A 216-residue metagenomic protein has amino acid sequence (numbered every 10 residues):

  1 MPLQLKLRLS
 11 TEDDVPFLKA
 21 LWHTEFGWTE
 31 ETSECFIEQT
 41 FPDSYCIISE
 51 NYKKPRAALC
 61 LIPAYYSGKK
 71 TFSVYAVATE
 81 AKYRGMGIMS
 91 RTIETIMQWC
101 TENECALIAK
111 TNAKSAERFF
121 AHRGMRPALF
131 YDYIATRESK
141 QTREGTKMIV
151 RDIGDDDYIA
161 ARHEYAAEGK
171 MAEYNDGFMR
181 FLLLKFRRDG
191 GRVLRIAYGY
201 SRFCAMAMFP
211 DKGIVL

Functional and structural regions predicted by a protein language model:
M1-N51, P55, S73, Y131 (+1 more regions): Short amphipathic alpha-helix that is part of the acyltransferase structural core
I37-I48, A57, K69, L183-I196: A short helix-loop-beta-strand connector motif used in the catalytic cores of GNAT acetyltransferases and, in some
I48, K53-A64, T71-A78, I108 (+1 more regions): Conserved beta-strand in the GNAT
A64-Y66, T79-K82, A116: Short coil/turn motifs at secondary-structure junctions
F72, I93, C100-N112: Conserved GNAT acetyl-CoA-binding A-motif
T79, G85-Q98: Conserved acetyl-CoA-binding loop-helix of GNAT-fold acetyltransferases
T101, R126-L216: Amide-forming acyltransferase catalytic core, primarily the GNAT-like/NAT-type and related acyltransferase folds
C105-L107, N112-Y131: Conserved active-site alpha-helix within GNAT-family acetyltransferase domains
